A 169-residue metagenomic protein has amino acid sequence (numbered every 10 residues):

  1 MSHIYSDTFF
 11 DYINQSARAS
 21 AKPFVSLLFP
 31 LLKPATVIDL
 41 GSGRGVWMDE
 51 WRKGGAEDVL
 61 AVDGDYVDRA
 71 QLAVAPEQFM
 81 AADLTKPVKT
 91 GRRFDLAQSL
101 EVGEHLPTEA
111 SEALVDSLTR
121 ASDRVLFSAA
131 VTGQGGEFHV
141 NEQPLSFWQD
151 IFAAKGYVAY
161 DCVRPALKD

Functional and structural regions predicted by a protein language model:
M1-Q98, E109-A121, V131, G135 (+3 more regions): Conserved N-terminal segment of class I S-adenosyl-L-methionine
V102: Hydrophobic adenine-recognition pocket in adenosine-nucleotide-binding enzymes
H105-L106: A short His-aromatic
D123-L126: Short glycine-centered segments of the SAM/dcSAM-binding site in methyltransferase folds
